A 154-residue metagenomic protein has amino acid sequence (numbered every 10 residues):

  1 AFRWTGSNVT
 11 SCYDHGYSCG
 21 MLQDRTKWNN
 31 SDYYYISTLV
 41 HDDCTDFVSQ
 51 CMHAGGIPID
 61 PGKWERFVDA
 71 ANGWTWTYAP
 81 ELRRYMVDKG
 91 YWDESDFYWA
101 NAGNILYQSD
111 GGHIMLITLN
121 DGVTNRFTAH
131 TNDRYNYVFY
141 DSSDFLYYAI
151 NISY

Functional and structural regions predicted by a protein language model:
A1-N72: N-terminal capping segments
D32-Y34, R84, G90, L146-Y147 (+1 more regions): Intrinsically disordered, low-complexity N-terminal regions enriched in serine/proline/glycine with scattered basic
I36, I57-I59, I105, I114-I117 (+1 more regions): Weak global preference for isoleucine
I59-W64, T128, A149-I150: Short, surface-exposed linear patches
D60-K63, D93, D141: Serine/threonine-rich low-complexity intrinsically disordered regions
R66-R134: ...with weaker cross-activation on analogous glycine-rich loops/strands in unrelated enzymes
R126, N132, Y140-Y154: Low-complexity, Gly/Ser/Thr/Pro-rich intrinsically disordered linker/tail segments
Y137: Short acidic, gly/pro-rich beta-turn/loop elements at beta-sheet edges and active-site/ligand-binding grooves
